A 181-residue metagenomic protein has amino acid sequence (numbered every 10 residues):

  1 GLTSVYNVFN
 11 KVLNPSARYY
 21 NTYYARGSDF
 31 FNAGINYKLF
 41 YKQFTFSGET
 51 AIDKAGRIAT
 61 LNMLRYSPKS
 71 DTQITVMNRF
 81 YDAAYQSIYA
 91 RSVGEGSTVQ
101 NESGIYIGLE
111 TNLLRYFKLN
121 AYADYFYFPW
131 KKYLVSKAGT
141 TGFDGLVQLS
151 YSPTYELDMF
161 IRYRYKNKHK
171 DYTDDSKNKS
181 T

Functional and structural regions predicted by a protein language model:
N7, K11-P15, T22-N32, N36-T181: Exposed, low-structure sequence patches enriched in small/polar residues
